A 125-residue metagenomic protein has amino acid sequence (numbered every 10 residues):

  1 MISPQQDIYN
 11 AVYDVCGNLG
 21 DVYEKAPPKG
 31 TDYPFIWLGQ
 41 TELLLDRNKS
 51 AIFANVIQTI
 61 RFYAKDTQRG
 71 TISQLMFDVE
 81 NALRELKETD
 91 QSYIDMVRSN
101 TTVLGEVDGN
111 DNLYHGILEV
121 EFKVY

Functional and structural regions predicted by a protein language model:
M1-D14, L43-N55, S92-Y125: Short, charged interaction patches at domain edges and termini
M1-S50, Q74-N81, L86-Y93: Small/polar-rich, solvent-exposed N-terminal microdomains that initiate assembly or binding
F35-G39, F62, T102-V107: Short amphipathic alpha-helical patches
I36, Q58, L118: Change "...and in nucleic-acid phosphodiester-cleaving endonucleases..." to "...and in nucleic-acid processing enzymes
N55-Y63: A short small-residue
F62-D66, F122-V124: Short beta-strand-to-loop capping motifs
T67-Q74: Short, conserved charged micro-motifs
